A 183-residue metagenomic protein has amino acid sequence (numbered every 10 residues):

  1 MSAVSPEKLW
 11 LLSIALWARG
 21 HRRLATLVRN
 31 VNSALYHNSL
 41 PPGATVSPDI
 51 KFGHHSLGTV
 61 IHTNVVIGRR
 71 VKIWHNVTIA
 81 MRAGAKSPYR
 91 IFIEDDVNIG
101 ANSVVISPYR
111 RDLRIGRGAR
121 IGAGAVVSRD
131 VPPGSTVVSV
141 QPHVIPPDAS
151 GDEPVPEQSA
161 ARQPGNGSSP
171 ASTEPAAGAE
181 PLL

Functional and structural regions predicted by a protein language model:
M1-H37, P142-L183: Terminal amphipathic alpha-helical/low-complexity segments used for targeting or macromolecular assembly
A25-H55: Long amphipathic N-terminal alpha/beta scaffold segment
P42, S47-P48, G53-H54, H62-T63 (+11 more regions): Left-handed beta-helix
